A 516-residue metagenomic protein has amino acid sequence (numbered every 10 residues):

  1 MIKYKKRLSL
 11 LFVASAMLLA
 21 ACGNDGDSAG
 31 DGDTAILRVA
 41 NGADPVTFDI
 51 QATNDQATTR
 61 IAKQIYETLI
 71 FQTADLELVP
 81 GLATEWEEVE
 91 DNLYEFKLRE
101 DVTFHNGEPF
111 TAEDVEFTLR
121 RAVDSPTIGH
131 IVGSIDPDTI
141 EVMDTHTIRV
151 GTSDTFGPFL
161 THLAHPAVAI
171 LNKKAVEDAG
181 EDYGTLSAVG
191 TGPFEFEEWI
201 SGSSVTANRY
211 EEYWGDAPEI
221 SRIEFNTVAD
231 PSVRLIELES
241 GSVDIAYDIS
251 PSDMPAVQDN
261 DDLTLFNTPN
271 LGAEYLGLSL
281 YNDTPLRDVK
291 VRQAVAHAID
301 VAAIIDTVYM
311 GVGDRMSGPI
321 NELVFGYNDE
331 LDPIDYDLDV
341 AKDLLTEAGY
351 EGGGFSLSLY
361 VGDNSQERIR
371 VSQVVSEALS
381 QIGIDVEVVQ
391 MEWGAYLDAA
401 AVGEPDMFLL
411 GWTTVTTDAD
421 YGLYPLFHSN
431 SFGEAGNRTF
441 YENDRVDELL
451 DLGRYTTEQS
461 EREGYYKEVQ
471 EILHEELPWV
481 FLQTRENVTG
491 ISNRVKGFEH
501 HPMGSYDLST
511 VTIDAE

Functional and structural regions predicted by a protein language model:
L18-A21: C-terminal motif of bacterial Sec signal peptides marking the signal peptidase cleavage site
D55-E88, S125, P166-T191, F196 (+8 more regions): Short, solvent-exposed loop/beta-turn-alpha elements that line the ligand-binding surface or hinge of extracytoplasmic
T84-I128, M143, R149-G151, E237 (+1 more regions): Aromatic- and charge-enriched surface segment that lines or borders ligand/interaction sites
E87, E95, V132-A175: Surface-exposed binding/hinge segments that line and control ligand-binding clefts or catalytic entry sites
A112-T118, T145-G151, G192-P193, I220-R222 (+3 more regions): Alpha-helical secondary-structure segments
R209, R287-E377, E442, L449 (+2 more regions): Append "and occasionally in soluble cytosolic enzymes with long acidic Gly/Pro-rich linkers
Y210-A256: Ligand-site clamp/hinge motif
T346-V415, N487: Ligand/substrate-recognition segments at binding pockets and active sites
